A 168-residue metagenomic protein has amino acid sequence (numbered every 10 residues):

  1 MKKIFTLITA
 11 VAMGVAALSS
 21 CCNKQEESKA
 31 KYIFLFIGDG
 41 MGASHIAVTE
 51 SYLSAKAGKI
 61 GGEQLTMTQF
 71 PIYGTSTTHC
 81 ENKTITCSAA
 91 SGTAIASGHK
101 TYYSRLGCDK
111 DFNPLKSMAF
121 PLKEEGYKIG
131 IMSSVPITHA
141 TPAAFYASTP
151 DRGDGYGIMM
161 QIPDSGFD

Functional and structural regions predicted by a protein language model:
M1-I4: Positively charged n-region of N-terminal signal peptides that target proteins for export
T6-T9, Q69: Short helix-onset patch at the extreme N-terminus, typifying the N->h transition of secretory signal peptides
I8-A16: Bacterial N-terminal signal peptides
L18-S20: C-terminal motif of bacterial Sec signal peptides marking the signal peptidase cleavage site
N23-D168: N-terminal catalytic scaffold of extracellular/periplasmic and nuclease hydrolases that process anionic headgroups
